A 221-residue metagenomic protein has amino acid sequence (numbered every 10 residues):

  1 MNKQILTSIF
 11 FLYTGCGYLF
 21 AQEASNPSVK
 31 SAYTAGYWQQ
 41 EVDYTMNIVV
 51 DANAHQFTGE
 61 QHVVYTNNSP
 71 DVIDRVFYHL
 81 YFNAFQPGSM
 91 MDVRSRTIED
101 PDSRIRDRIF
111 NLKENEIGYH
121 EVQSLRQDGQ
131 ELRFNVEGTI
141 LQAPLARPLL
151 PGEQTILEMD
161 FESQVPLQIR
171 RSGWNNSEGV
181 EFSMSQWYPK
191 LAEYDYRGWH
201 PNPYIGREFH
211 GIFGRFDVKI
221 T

Functional and structural regions predicted by a protein language model:
M1-S25: Bacterial Sec-dependent N-terminal signal peptides
F20-T58: N-terminal, polar/Ser/Thr-rich
A35, M46-V49, Q130-R133, P144-P148 (+1 more regions): Beta-strand-rich interaction surfaces with strong enrichment in secreted/lumenal proteins
Y65-S69: Asparagine-centered strand-capping/turn motif at beta-strand->loop junctions
F82-D92: Short aromatic-acidic-glycine turn motif
P101-Q123, Q127, F134, D160-T221: Extended, low-hydrophobicity, Ser/Thr/Pro/Gly-biased non-transmembrane segments
T139-A143, T155: Short strand-edge motifs at loop-to-beta-strand transitions and within beta-strands of extracellular beta-rich domains
L150-M159: Short Pro-Gly-centered flexible turn/kink motifs
